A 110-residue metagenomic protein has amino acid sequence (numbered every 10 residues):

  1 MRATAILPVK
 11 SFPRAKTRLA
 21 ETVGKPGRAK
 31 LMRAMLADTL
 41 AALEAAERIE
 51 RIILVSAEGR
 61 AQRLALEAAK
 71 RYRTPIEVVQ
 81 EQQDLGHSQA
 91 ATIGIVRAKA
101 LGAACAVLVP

Functional and structural regions predicted by a protein language model:
M1-L19: N-terminal nucleotide-binding beta1-loop-alpha1 segment
A5, R51-L54, A106: Hydrophobic/aromatic residues located in beta-strands of well-ordered beta-sheets within soluble catalytic
L19-G27: Short glycine-enriched, charge-decorated loop/helix-capping segments at active-site entrances that position
P26-R33, A37, S88: Non-membrane alpha-helical structural segments and their capping/turn regions in soluble enzymes
M32-I49: A short, N-terminal amphipathic alpha-helix
E44-E77: Acidic donor-binding segment of Leloir-type glycosyltransferases
L64-A106: Short phosphate-binding loop-to-helix
V109-P110: Active-site acidic Asp-centered loop
